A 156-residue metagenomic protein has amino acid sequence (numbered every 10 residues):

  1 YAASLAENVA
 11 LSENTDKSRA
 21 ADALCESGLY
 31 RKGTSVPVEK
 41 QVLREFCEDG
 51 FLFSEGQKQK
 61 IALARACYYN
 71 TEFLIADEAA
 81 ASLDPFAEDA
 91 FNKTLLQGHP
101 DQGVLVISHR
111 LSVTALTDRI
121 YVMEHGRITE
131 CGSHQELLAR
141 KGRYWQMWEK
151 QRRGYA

Functional and structural regions predicted by a protein language model:
A6-E48, N92-K93, D101: ABC ATPase nucleotide-binding domain helical subdomain, centered on the C-loop/LSGGQ "ABC signature"
Y30-I61, N70-E72, G154-Y155: ABC-fold ATPase nucleotide-binding domain signature/coupling loops
S35-P37, K93, R110, A115-A156: C-terminal portion of ABC ATPase nucleotide-binding domains
L63, F91, I107: Hydrophobic anchor residue at the start of the ABC signature
L74-E78: Catalytic Walker B motif of ABC-type/P-loop ATPase nucleotide-binding domains
E88-P100, S112: Helical segment within the ABC ATPase nucleotide-binding domain
D101-S108: Conserved H-loop
